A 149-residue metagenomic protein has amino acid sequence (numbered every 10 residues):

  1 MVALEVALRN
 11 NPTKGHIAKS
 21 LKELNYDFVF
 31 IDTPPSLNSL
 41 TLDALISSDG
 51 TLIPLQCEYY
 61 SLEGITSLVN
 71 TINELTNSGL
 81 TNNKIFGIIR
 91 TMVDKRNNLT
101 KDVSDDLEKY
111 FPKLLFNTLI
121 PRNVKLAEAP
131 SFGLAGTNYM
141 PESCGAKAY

Functional and structural regions predicted by a protein language model:
M1-D27, A129-F132: P-loop/Walker-type NTP enzyme "switch/lid" segment
V2-R9, N98, T137-P141: Acidic, proline/glycine-rich intrinsically disordered inter-domain spacer in sigma factors
N10-K14, E58-S61, E142: Flexible, glycine- and charge-enriched loops at secondary-structure boundaries
T13, I17, V103, L115-F116 (+1 more regions): Hydrophobic side chains within well-formed alpha-helices
H16, S67, A148: Charged catalytic carboxylate motif
K22-L24, F28-V124: Conserved catalytic-core segment of NTP-binding enzymes
E128-A148: C-terminal boundary of histidine-terminating zinc-finger modules
